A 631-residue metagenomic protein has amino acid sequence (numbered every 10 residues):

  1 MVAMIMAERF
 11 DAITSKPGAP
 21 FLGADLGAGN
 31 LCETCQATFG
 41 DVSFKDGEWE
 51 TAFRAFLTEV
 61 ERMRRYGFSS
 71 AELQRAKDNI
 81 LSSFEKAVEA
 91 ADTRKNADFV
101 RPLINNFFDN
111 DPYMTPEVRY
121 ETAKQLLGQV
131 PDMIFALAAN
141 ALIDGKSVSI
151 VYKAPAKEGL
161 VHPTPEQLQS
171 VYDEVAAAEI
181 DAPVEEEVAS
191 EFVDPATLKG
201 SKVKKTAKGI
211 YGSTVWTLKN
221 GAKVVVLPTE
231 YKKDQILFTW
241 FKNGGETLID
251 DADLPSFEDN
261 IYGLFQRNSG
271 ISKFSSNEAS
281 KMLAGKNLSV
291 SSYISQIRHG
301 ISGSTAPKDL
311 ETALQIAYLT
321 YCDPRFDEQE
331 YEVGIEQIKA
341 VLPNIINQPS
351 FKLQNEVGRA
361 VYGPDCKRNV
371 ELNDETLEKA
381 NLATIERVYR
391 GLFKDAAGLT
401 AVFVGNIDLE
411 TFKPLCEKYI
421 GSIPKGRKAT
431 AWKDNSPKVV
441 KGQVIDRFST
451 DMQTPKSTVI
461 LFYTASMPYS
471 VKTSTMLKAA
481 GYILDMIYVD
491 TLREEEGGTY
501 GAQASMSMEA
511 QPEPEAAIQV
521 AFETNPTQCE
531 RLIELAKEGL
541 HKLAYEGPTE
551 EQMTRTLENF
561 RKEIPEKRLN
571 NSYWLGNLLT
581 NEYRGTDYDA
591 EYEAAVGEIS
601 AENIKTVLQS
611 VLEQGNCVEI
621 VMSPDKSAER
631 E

Functional and structural regions predicted by a protein language model:
M1, M6-Q129, S147-P155, V225-L227 (+9 more regions): M16 family metallopeptidases and their MPP-like homologs
V2-A3, A196, K208-G209, G481 (+1 more regions): Long, His/Glu/Asp-enriched segments that create or flank divalent metal/ion-associated functional microenvironments
S82, A87, Q169-A189, Y362 (+3 more regions): An aromatic/glycine/proline-enriched structural segment found at the starts of mature extracellular/organellar domains
D132-V151, G159: Extended, domain-scale alpha-helical bundle/helix-rich regions
E158-S170: Terminal amphipathic helices with adjacent charged low-complexity linkers/tails
E191-G209: Edge strands and adjacent loops of beta-rich recognition modules
T206-K233: N- or domain-start disorder-to-order transition segments that initiate the globular core
